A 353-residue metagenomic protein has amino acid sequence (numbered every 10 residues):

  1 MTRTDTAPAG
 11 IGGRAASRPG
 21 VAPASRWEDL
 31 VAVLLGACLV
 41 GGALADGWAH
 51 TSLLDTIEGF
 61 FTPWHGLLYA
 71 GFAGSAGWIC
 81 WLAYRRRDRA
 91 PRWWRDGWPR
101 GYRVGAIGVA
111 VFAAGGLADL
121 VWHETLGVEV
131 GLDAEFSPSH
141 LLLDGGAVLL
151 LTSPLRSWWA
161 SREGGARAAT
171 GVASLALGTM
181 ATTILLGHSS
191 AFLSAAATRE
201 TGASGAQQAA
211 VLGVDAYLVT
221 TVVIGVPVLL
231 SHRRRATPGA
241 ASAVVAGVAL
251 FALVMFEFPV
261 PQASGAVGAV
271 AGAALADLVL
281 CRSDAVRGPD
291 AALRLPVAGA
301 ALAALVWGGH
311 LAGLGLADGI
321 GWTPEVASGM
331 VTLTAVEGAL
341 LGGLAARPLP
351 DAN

Functional and structural regions predicted by a protein language model:
T2-A76, G343: N-terminal signal-anchor module of multipass membrane proteins
T2-R3, A7, G66-A83, L141-S157 (+3 more regions): Hydrophobic cores of alpha-helical transmembrane segments in multi-pass inner/ER membrane proteins, independent
T2-W27, R86-Y102, S161-T170, A285-P289 (+1 more regions): Membrane-interfacial, low-structure loops and terminal tails that flank and connect transmembrane helices in multi-pass
A32-G42, V104-L120, L143-T152, A169-S190 (+3 more regions): Alpha-helical transmembrane segments of multi-pass integral membrane proteins
C38, G108-G116, A269-A276, A292-L314 (+2 more regions): Hydrophobic alpha-helical membrane segments
A45-G66, V121-P138, H188-A209, L314-E325: Membrane-interface interhelical loops and short amphipathic "cap" helices that link adjacent transmembrane segments
R95-I107, A118-A173: Membrane-interface helix-loop-helix junctions at boundaries between adjacent transmembrane segments
A249-L275, I320-G329: Membrane-water interface signatures at transmembrane helix termini and the short loops that connect adjacent helices
